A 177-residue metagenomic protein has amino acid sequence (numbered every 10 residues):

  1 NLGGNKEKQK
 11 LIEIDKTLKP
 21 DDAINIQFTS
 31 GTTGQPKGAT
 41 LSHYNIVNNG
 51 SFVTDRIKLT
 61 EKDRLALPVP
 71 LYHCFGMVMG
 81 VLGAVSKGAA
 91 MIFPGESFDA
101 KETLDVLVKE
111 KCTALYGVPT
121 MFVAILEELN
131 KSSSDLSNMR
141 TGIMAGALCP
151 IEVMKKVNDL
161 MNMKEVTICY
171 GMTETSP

Functional and structural regions predicted by a protein language model:
N1, K37-T40, L67, A90-S97 (+1 more regions): Short beta-strand->loop structural element characteristic of the AMP-binding/adenylate-forming
L2, D21, H43-Y44, V69 (+2 more regions): Structural detector for helix-capping/boundary residues
G4-F28, Q35, K58-R64: Conserved pre-ATP/AMP-binding loop-to-beta segment of ANL
P20, N25, A39-T60, P68 (+1 more regions): Conserved structural elements of the adenylate-forming
A23, T29-T32, L65, L71 (+5 more regions): Conserved S/T- and glycine-rich ATP-binding loop of Class I adenylate-forming
S30-G38, H43, G146, G171: Conserved phosphate-binding and hydrolysis motifs of nucleotide-dependent enzymes
V47-R64, C74-A114, E128-L129: Conserved AMP-binding/adenylation subdomain of ANL enzymes
A89, C112-G117, L126-P177: Gly/Ser/Thr-rich phosphate-binding loop
